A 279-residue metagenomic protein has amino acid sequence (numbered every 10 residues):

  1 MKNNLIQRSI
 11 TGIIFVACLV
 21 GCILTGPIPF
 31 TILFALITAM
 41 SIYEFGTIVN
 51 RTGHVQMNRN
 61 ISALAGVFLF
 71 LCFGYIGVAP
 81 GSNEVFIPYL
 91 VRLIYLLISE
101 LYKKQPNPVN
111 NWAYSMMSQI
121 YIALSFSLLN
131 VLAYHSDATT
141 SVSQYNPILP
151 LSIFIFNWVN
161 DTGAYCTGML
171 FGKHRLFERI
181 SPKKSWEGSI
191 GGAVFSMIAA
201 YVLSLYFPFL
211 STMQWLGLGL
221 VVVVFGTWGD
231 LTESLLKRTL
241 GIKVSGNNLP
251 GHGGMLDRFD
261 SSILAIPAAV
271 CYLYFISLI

Functional and structural regions predicted by a protein language model:
M1-L220: Membrane-embedded alpha-helical bundles of polytopic integral membrane proteins
N160, I190, L256-L264: Membrane-embedded alpha-helical segments of transport systems, primarily multispan ion/solute transporters
G168-L170, K237-L240, A268: Re-entrant/interfacial helical elements at transmembrane boundaries that shape and gate the permeation pathway
E233: Acidic, glycine-rich loop-and-beta core segments that form the ion-binding/anion-interacting portion of active sites
T239-S262: Interfacial loop-to-transmembrane junctions
C271-I279: Juxtamembrane boundary at the C-terminal end of a transmembrane helix
